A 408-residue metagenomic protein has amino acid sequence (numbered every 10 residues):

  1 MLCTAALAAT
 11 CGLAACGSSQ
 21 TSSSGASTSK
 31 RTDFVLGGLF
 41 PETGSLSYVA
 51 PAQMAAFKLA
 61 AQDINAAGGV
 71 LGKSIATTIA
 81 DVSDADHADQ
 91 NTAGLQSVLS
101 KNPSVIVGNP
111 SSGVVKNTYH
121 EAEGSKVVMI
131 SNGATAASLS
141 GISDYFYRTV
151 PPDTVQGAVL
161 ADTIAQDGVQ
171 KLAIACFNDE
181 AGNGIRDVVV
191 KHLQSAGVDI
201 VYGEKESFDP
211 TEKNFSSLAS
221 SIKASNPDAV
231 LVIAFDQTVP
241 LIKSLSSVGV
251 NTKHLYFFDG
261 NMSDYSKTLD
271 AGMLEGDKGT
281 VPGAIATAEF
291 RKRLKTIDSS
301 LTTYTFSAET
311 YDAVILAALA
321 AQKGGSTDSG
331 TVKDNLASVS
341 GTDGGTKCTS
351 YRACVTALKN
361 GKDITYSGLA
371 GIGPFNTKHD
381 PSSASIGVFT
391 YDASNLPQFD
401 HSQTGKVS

Functional and structural regions predicted by a protein language model:
M1-S408: Extracytosolic ligand-binding ectodomains
